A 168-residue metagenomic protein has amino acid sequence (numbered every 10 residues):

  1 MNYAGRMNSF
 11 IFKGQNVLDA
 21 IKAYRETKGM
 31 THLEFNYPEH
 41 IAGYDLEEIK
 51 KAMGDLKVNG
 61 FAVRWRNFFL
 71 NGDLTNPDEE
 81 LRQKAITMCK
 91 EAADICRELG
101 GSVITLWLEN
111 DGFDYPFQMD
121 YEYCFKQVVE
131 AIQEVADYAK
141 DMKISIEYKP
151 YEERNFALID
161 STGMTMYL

Functional and structural regions predicted by a protein language model:
M1-E91, R97: N-terminal pre-domain/capping segments
L74-L168: Active-site acidic/histidine proton-transfer and metal-coordination neighborhood in alpha/beta enzyme cores
